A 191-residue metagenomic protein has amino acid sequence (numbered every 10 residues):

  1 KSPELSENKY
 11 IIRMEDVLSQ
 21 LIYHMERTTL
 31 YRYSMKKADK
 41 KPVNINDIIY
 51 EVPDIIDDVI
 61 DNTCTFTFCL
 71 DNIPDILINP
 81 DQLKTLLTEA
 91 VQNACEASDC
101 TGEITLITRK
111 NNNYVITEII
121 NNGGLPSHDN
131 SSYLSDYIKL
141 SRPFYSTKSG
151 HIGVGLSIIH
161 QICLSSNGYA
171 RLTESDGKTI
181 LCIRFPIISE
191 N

Functional and structural regions predicted by a protein language model:
S6-V59: Conserved DHp (HisKA) dimerization/phosphotransfer helix of two-component histidine kinases, i.e., the long coiled-coil
Y33-A38, D75-I78, T147: Conserved micro-motifs of the catalytic ATP-binding
T63-D75: Conserved catalytic submotifs in the C-terminal HATPase_c
N93-C95: Short helix-loop "hinge" at the ATP-lid/N-box region of the Bergerat-fold HATPase_c
T101-N113: Short beta-strand/loop element within the Bergerat-fold HATPase_c
P126-P143: Short conserved segment of the HATPase_c
C163-L164: Detector for a conserved hydrophobic position within an alpha-helical segment of the HATPase_c
N167-E174: Glycine-rich ATP-binding loops of the HATPase_c
